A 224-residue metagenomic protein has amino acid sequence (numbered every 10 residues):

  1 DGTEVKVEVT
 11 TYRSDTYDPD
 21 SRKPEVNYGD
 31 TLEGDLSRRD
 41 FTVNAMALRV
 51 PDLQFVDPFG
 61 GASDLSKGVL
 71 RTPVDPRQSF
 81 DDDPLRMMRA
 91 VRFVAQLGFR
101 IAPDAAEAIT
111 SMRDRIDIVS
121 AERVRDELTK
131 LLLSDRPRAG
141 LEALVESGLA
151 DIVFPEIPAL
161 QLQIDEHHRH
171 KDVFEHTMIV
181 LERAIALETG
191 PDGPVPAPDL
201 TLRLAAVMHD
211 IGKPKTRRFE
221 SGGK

Functional and structural regions predicted by a protein language model:
D1-K224: Catalytic cores of the polymerase beta-like nucleotidyltransferase superfamily and closely associated nucleotide
